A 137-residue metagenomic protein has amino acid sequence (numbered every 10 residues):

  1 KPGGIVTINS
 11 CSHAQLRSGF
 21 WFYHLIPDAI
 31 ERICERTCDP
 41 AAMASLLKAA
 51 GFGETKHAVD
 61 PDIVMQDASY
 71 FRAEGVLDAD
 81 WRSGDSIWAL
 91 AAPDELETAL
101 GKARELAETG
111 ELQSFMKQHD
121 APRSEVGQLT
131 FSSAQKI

Functional and structural regions predicted by a protein language model:
K1-P2: Helix-to-beta-strand junctions that scaffold the AdoMet/dcAdoMet cofactor pocket in Class I SAM-dependent enzymes
I5-C38, V64-S69: Conserved class I S-adenosyl-L-methionine
N9-A14, M43, S86-D94: Short low-complexity stretches enriched in small and charged residues
Q15-G19, L47-K48, E74-G75: Short, flexible segments with low predicted structural confidence
E31-G53: Active-site capping/gating segments
G53-I137: Conserved Class I S-adenosyl-L-methionine
